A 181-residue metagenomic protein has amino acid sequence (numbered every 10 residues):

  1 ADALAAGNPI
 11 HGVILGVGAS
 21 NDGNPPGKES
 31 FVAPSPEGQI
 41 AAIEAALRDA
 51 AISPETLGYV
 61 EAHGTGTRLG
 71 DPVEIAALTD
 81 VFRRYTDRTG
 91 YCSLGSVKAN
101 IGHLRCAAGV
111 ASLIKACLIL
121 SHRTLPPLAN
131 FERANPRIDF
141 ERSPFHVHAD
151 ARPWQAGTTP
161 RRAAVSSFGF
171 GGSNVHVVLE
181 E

Functional and structural regions predicted by a protein language model:
A1-E181: Condensing-enzyme catalytic core of the thiolase-fold
